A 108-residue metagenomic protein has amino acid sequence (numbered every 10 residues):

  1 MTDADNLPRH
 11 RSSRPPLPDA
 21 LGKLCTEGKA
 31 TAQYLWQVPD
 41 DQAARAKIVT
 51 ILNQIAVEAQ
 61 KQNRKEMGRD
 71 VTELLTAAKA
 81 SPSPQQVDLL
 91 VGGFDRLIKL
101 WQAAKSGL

Functional and structural regions predicted by a protein language model:
T2-L35, E58, Q62-K65, S81-L108: Amphipathic, coiled-coil-like alpha-helical segments
Q42-S81: Extended, amphipathic alpha-helices with heptad-repeat/coiled-coil or helix-bundle character that serve as
